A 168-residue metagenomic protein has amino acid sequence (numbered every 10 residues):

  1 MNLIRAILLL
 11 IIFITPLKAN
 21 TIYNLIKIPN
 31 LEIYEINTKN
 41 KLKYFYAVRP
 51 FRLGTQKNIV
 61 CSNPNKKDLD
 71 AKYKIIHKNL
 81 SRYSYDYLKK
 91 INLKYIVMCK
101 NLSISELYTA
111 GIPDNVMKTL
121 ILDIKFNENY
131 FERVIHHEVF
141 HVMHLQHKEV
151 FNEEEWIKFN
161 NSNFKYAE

Functional and structural regions predicted by a protein language model:
M1-T21: Classical Sec-dependent N-terminal signal peptides that target proteins to the secretory pathway
R5, Y46, P113-V116: Generic extreme N-terminus detector
N20-K72, Y95-S103, A167-E168: Non-catalytic architectural context of zinc metalloproteases
L53-K118, I124, E128: Auxiliary, metal-adjacent structural segments of Zn-dependent hydrolase domains
T119-L122, V142-H144: Structural recognition of the beta-strand scaffold that forms the well-ordered cores of secreted hydrolase catalytic
N127-H144: Short alpha-helix carrying the canonical HExxH Zn2+-binding catalytic motif
V139-W156: Catalytic Zn2+-binding segment of zinc metalloproteases
F159-E168: Metalloprotease/metallohydrolase-associated module, dominated by Zn2+-dependent proteases
